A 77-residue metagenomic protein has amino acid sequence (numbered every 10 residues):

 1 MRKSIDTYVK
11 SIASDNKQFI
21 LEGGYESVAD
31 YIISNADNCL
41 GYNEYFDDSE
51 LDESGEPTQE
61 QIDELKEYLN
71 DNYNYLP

Functional and structural regions predicted by a protein language model:
M1-S14: Short, extreme N-terminal segment that most often corresponds to the first beta-strand
S11-P77: Acidic, low-complexity, intrinsically disordered interaction modules
